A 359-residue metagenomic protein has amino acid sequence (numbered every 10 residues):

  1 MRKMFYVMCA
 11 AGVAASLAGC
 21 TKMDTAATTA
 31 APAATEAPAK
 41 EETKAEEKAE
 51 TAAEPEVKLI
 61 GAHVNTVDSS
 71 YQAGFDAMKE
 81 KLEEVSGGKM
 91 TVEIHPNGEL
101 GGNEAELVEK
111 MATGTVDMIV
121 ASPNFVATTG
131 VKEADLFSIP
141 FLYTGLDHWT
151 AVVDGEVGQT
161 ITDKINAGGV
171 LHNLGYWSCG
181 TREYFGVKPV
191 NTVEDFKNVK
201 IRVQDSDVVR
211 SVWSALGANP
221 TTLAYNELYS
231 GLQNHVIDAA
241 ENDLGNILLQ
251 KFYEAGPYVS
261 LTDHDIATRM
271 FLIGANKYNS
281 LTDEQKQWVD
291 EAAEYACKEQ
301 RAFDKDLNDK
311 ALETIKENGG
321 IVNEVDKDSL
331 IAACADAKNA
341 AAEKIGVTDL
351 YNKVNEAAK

Functional and structural regions predicted by a protein language model:
M1-Y6: Positively charged n-region of N-terminal signal peptides that target proteins for export
A11-G12: Repetitive helical segments and hydrophobic/amphipathic motifs
S16-G19: C-terminal motif of bacterial Sec signal peptides marking the signal peptidase cleavage site
T21-T25, A30, K48-D147, V157 (+1 more regions): N-terminal secretory/targeting leader peptides
T28-K40: Ser/Thr-rich, Proline-interspersed low-complexity disordered segments
A151-I161: Signature of the catalytic double-stranded beta-helix
